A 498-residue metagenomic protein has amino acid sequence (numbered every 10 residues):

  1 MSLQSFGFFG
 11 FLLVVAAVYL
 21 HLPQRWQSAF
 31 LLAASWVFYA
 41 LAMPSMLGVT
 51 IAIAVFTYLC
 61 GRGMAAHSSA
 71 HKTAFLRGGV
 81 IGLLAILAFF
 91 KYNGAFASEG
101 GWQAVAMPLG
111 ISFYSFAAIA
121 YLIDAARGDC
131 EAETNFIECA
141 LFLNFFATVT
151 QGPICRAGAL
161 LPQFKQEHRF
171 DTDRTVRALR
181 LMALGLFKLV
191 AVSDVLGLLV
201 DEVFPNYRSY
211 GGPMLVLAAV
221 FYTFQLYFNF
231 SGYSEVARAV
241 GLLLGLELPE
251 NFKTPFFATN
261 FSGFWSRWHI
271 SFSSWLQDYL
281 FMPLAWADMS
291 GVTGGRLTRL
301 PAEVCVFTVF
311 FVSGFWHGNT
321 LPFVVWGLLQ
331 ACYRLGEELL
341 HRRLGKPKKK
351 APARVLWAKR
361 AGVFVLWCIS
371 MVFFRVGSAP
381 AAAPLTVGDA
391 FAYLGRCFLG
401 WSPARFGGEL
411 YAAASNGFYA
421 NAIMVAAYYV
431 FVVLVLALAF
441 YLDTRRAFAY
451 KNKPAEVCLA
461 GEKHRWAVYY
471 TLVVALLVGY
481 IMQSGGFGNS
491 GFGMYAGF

Functional and structural regions predicted by a protein language model:
M1-G497: Membrane-embedded transmembrane alpha-helical bundles that form the catalytic cores of multi-pass lipid-modifying
